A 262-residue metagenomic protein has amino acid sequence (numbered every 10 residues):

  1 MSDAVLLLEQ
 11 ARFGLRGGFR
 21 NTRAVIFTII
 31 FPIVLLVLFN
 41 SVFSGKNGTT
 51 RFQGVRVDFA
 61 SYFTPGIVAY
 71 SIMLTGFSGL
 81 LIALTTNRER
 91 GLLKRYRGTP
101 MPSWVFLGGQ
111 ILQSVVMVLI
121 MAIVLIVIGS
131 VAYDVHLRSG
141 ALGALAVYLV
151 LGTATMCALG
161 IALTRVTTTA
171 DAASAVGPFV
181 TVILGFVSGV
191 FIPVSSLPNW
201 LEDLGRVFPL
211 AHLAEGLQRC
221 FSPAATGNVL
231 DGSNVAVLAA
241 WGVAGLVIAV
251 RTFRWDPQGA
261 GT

Functional and structural regions predicted by a protein language model:
M1-F31: Aromatic- and glycine-rich beta-strand/loop motifs that create alpha-glucan
S2-R12, V190-G232: Short hydrophobic, aromatic-rich alpha-helical segments embedded in or entering the lipid bilayer of multi-pass
G18, G76-M101: Transmembrane helix boundary and interhelical loop/hinge segments in multi-pass membrane proteins
R20-K46, A60-G79, L119-A122, V180-G185 (+1 more regions): Hydrophobic alpha-helical transmembrane segments of multi-pass membrane transport/permease proteins
I30, V37-N47, T164-A211: Transmembrane helix segments
F39-G48, G129-L137, T167-T168, I192-L197 (+2 more regions): Short helix-capping/hinge motifs at transmembrane helix termini and TM-loop junctions
S103-V182, G227, D231-A239, V243-V247: Alpha-helical transmembrane segments and their short interhelical loops
F221-A225, A236-T262: Junction motif at the cytosolic side of a transmembrane helix
